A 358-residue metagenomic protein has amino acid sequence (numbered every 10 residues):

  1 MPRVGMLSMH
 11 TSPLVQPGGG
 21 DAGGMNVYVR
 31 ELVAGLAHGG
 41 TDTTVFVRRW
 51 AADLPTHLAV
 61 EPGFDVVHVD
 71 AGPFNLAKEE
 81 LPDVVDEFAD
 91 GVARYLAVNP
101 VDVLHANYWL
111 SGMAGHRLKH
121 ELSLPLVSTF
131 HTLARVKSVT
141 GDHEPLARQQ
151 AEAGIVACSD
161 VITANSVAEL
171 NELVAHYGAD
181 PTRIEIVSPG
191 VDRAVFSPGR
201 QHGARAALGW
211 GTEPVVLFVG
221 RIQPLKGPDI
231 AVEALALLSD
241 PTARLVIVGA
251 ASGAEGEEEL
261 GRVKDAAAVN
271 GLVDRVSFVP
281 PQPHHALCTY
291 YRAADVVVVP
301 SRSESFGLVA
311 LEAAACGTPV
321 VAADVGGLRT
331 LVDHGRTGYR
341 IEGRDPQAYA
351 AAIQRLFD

Functional and structural regions predicted by a protein language model:
M1-V66: N-terminal subdomain of nucleotide-sugar transferases
H143, S197-W210, V215: A short helix/loop element that forms part of the nucleotide-sugar donor recognition site in Leloir-type
A168, G190: Carbohydrate-associated surface elements
W210-P214, P228, V232-S277: A conserved nucleotide-sugar
P281, T289-A294: Short alpha-helical donor nucleotide-sugar binding micro-motif in glycosyltransferases
R302: Aromatic "clamp/platform" in nucleotide-sugar-dependent glycosyltransferases that forms part of the donor/acceptor
P319-A322: Short hydrophobic beta-strand element within catalytic cores of glycosyltransferases and related nucleotide-activated
H334-G335, Y339-P346, Q354-D358: Conserved acidic donor-binding segment of nucleotide-sugar-dependent glycosyltransferases
